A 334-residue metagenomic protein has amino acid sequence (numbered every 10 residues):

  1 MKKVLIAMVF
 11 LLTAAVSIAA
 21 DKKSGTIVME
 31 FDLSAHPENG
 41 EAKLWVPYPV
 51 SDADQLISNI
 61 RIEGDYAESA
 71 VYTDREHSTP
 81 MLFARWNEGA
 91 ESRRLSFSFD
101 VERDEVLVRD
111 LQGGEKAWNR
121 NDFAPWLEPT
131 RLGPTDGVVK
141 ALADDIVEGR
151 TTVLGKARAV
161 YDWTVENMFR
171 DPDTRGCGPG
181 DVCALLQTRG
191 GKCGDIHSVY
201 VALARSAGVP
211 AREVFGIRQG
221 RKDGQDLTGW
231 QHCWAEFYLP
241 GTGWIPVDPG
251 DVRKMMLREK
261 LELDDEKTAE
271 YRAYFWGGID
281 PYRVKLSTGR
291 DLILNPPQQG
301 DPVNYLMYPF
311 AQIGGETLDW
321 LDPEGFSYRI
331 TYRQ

Functional and structural regions predicted by a protein language model:
V4-T13: Sec-dependent N-terminal signal peptides
A19-L107: Intrinsically disordered, low-complexity N-terminal segments that are enriched in acidic
P37-N39, E88-R93, T151, R205-A207 (+1 more regions): A short, structured loop/turn motif at beta-sheet edges
Y48-V50, F99-R103, G113-E115, F215-I217 (+1 more regions): A mature extracytoplasmic/lumenal domain signature
R93-G191, G314, L318-Q334: Secondary-structure boundary elements
L154, R158, G190-G194, S198 (+2 more regions): Conserved structured core elements
S198-Q298: Hydrophobic/aromatic-rich core segments of domains that either
D280-Q334: Short hairpin/turn module used for nucleic-acid contact or packing/dimerization
